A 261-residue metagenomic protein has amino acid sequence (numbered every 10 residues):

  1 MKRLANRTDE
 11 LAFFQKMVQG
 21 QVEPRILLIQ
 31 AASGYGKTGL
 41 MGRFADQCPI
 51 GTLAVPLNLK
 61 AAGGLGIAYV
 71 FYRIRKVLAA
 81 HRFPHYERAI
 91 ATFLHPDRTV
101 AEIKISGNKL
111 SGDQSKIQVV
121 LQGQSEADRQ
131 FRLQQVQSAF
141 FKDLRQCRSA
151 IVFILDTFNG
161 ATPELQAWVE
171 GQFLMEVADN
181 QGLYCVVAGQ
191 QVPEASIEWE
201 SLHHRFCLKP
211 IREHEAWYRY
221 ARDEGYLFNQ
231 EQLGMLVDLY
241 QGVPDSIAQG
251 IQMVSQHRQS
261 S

Functional and structural regions predicted by a protein language model:
M1-G34, T38-Q47: Walker A/P-loop-proximal flanking segment of P-loop NTPase domains
I26, E126-G189, E200, R212: Conserved Walker B catalytic segment
Q30, A54-L65, T92-H95: A short hydrophobic beta-strand->loop->alpha-helix junction that borders the nucleotide-binding pocket of P-loop NTPases
Q30-L57, Y72, Q191-S196: P-loop NTPase Walker A phosphate-binding motif
Y86-L155: Mid-core helix/loop region of P-loop NTP-binding domains shared across ATPases and GTPases
G189-F206: Short regulatory helix/loop adjacent to the ATP-binding pocket of P-loop NTPases
S201-H204, R222, Y226-S261: Amphipathic alpha-helical "lid/sensor" segments that cap RecA-like P-loop NTPase cores
H204-E215: Conserved AAA+ ATPase "SRH/arginine-finger" region at the nucleotide-binding site
